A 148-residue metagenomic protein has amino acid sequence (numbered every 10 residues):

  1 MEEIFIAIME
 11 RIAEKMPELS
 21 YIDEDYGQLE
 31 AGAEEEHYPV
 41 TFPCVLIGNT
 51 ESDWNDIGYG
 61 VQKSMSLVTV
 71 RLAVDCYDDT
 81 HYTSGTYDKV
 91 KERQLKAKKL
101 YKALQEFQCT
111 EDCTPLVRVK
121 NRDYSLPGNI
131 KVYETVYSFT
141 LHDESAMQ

Functional and structural regions predicted by a protein language model:
M1-Y38, L46-Q148: Charged, amphipathic alpha-helical segments and their flanking helix caps
P43: Short beta-strand or tight-loop elements that sit immediately N-terminal to catalytic metal-binding acidic residues
